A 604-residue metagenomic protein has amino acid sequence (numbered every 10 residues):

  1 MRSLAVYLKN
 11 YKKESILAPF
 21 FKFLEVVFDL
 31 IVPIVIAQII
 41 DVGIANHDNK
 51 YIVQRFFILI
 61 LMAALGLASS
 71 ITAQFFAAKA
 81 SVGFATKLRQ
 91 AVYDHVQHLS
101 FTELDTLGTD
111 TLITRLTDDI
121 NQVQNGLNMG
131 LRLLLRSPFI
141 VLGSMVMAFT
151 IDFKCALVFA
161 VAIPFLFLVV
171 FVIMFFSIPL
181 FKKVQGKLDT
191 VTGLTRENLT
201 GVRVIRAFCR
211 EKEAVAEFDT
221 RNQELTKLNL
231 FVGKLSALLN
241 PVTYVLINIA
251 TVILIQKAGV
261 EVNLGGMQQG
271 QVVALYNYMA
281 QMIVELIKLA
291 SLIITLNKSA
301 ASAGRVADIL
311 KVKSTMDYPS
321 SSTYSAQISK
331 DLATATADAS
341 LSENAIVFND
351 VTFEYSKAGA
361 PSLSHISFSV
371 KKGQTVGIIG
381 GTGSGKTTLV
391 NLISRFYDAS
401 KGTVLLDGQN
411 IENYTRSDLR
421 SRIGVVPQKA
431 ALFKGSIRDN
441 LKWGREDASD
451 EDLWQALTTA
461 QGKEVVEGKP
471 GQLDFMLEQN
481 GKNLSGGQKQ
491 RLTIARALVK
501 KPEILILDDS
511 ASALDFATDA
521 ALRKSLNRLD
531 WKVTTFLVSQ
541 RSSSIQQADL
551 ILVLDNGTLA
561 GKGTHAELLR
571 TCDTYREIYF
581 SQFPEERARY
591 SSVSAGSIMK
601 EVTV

Functional and structural regions predicted by a protein language model:
M1-D29, I36, I44-L59, L65 (+15 more regions): Membrane-integrated ABC transporters
N10, E14-V27, I58, M62 (+3 more regions): Transmembrane helices of ABC transporter permease
N10-K13, H98-T102, D118-L131, L135 (+7 more regions): An intracellular "coupling" helix at the cytosolic face of ABC transporter transmembrane type-1 domains
F20-F21, E25-D41, V53, M62-T109 (+12 more regions): Juxtamembrane helix-loop junctions of ABC transporter transmembrane domains
N46-H47, V82, Q90-T114, D118-I120 (+5 more regions): Short intracellular "coupling" helices and adjacent cytoplasmic loop segments at the cytosolic face of multi-pass
H47-F57, M147-V161, F231-K313: Helix-loop-helix
A326-V604: ABC-type nucleotide-binding domain
